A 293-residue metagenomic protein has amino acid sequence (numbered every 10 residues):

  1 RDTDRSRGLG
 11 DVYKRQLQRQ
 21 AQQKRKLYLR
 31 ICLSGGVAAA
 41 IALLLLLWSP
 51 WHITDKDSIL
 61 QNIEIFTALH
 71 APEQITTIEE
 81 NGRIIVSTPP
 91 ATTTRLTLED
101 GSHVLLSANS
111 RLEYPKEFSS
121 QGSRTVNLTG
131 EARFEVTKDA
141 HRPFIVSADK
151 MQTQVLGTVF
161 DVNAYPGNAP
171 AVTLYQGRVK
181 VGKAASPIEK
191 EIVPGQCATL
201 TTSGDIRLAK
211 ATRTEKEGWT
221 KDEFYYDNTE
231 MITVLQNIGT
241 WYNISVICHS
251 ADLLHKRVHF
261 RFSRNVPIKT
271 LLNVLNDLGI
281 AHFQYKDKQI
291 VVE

Functional and structural regions predicted by a protein language model:
D2-Y13: Single conserved hydrophobic/aromatic residue that forms the stacking wall/gate of nucleotide- or nucleobase-binding
T3, R19-Y28: Short, Lys/Arg-rich N-terminal segment immediately upstream of the first membrane anchor
G8-G10, Q22, L33: Sequence-pattern detector for short linear motifs and compositional/periodic biases rather than a specific fold
K14, Y28-V37, L43-E293: A residue-level detector for the "anchor" residue at the start of short, highly conserved motifs
